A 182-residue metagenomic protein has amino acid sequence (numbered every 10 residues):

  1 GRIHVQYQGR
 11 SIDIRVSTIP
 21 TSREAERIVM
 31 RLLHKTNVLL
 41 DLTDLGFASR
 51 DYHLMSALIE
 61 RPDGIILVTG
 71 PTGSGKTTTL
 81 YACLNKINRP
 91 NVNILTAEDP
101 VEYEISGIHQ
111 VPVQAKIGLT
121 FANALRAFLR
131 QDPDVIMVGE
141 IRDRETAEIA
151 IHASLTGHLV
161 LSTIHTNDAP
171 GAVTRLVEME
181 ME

Functional and structural regions predicted by a protein language model:
G1-E182: Short, flexible helix-loop junctions that flank or precede catalytic/ligand sites
